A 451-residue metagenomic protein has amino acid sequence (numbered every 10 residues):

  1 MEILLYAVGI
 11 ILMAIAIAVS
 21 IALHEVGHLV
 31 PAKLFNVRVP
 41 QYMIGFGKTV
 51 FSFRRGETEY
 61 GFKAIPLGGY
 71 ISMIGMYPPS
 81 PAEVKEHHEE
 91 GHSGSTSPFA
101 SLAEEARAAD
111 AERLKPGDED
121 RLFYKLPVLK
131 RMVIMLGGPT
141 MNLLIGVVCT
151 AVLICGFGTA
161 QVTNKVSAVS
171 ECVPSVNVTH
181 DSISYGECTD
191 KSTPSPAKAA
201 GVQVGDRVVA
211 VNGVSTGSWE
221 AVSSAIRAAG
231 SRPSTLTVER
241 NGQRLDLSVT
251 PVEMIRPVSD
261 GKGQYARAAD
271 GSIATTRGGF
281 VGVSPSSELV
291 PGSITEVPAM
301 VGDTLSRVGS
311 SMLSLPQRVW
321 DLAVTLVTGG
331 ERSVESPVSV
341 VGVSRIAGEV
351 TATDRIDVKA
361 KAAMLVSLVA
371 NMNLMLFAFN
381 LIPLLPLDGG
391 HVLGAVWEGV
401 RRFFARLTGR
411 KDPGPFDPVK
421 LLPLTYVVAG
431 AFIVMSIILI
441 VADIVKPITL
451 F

Functional and structural regions predicted by a protein language model:
L4-L114, D118, M372, L376-R406: Small-residue-rich helix-interface/hinge motifs
H24, F62, A197, G205-V208 (+9 more regions): Terminal peptide-recognition signature
L34, G69, M76, E90-T179 (+2 more regions): Internal alpha-helical transmembrane segments
P79-T96, V162, E335-V350, I437-F451: Hydrophobic alpha-helical transmembrane segments and immediately flanking/interface helices in integral membrane
D118-L126, S170-S175, S184, S259-F377 (+2 more regions): Functional transmembrane alpha-helices
T189-W219: Conserved PDZ fold ligand-binding element
Q203, V209-A210, A221-T276: PDZ-domain C-terminal substructure recognizer with occasional recognition of PDZ-binding tails
L421-D443: Final/C-terminal transmembrane alpha-helix of multipass membrane proteins
